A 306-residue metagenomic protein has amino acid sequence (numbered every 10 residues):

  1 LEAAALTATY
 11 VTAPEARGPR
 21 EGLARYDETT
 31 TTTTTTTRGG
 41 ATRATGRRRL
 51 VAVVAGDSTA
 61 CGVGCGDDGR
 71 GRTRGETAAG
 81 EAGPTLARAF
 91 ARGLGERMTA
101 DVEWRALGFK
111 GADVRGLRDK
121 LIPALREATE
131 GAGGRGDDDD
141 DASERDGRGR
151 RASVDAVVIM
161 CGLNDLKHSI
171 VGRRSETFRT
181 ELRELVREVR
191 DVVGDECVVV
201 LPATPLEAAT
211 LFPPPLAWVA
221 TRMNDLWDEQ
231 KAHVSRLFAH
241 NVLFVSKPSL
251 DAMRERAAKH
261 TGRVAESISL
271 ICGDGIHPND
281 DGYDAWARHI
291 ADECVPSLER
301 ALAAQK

Functional and structural regions predicted by a protein language model:
L1-V54, A60-D67, S297-L298, L302-K306: N-terminal secretory targeting modules
R49-V53, T59-T180: Conserved SGNH/GDSL esterase-like catalytic core that processes O-acyl groups on lipids and polysaccharides
R97-M98, L185-V200, Q230-V245: A structural motif corresponding to the C-terminal end of an alpha-helix and its immediate exit/capping segment
M160, P202-A203: Alpha/beta-hydrolase-fold catalytic nucleophile elbow
N164, P205-A208: Short "lid" loop at the C-terminus of a central beta-strand within the Rossmann-like core of SAM-dependent
A209-S246: Substrate-gating cap/lid alpha-helix
R254-I268: Short, flexible, mixed-charge acidic loops at enzyme active sites
S267-K306: Histidine-centered active-site loop/cap adjacent to the catalytic His in serine esterases/O-acetyl transfer systems
